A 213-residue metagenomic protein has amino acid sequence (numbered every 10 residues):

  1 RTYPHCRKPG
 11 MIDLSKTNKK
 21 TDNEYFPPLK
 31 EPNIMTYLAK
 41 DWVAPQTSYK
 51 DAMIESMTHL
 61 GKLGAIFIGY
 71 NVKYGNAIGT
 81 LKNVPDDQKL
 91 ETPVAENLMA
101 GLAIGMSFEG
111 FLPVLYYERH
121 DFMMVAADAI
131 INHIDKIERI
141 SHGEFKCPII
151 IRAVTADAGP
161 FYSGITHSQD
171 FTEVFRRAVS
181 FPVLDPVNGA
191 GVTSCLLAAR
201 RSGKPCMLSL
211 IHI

Functional and structural regions predicted by a protein language model:
R1-S209: Thiamine diphosphate
I211-I213: Conserved small/polar residues in nucleotide/adenosyl-binding loops
